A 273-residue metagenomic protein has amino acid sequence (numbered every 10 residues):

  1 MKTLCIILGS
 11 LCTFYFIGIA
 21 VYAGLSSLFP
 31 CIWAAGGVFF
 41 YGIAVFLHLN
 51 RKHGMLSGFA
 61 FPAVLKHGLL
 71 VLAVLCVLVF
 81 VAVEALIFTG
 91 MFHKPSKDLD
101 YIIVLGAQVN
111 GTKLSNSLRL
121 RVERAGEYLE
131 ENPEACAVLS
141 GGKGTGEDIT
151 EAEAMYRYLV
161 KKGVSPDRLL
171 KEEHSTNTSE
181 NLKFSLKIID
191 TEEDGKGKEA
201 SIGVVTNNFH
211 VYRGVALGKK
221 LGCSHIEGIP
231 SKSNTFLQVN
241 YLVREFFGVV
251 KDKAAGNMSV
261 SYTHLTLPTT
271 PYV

Functional and structural regions predicted by a protein language model:
M1-K52, L242: Membrane-embedded alpha-helical segments of integral membrane proteins
I7-F14, L72-L78, A82, V243 (+1 more regions): Lipid-exposed faces of alpha-helical membrane segments in multi-pass integral membrane proteins
F14-G24, L78-T89, G126, V250 (+1 more regions): Structural signature of transmembrane alpha-helix termini at the membrane-water interface
H48-L49, A60-G90: Transmembrane alpha-helices and immediately adjacent membrane-cytoplasm interface residues in multi-pass integral
L75, A82-L242: A structural signal for short, hydrophobic/glycine-enriched beta-strand patches
L242-V260: A transmembrane-helix-recognition feature enriched in membrane-embedded lipid enzymes and envelope glyco-/phospholipid
T263-T269: Conserved small/polar residues in nucleotide/adenosyl-binding loops
